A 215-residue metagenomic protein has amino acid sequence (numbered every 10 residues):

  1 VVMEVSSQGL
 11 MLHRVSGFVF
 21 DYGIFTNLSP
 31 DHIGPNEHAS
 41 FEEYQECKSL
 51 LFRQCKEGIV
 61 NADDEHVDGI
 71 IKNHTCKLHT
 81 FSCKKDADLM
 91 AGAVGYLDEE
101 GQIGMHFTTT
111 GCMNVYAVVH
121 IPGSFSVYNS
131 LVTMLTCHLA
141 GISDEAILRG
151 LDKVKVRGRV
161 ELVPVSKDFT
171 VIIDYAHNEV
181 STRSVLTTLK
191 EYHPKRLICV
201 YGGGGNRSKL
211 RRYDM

Functional and structural regions predicted by a protein language model:
V1-N73, T182-R183, R207: Flexible active-site lid/hinge loop adjacent to a nucleotide/diphosphate and Mg2+-phosphate binding pocket
M3-I33, I71-Y116, V156-V163: Extended acidic/charged loop-beta regions that coordinate divalent cations and stabilize anionic phosphate/carboxylate
M3-S6, N27-L28, N61-D63, F81-K84 (+5 more regions): Fold-independent oxyanion-binding glycine-rich loops and adjacent beta-strand/coil segments at enzyme active sites
E4, T26, Y44, I59 (+5 more regions): Residue-level signal for inorganic ion chemistry
D21, E57, K77, S143 (+1 more regions): Residues at the starts of beta-strands that form the adenosine-phosphate
C47, Q54, N73-F81, L189-Y192: P-loop/Walker A phosphate-binding loop and immediately adjacent motor/lid segment at beta-alpha junctions
F107, G111-M215: Nucleotide phosphate-binding/pyrophosphate-handling subdomain across enzymes that bind or process nucleotide phosphates
